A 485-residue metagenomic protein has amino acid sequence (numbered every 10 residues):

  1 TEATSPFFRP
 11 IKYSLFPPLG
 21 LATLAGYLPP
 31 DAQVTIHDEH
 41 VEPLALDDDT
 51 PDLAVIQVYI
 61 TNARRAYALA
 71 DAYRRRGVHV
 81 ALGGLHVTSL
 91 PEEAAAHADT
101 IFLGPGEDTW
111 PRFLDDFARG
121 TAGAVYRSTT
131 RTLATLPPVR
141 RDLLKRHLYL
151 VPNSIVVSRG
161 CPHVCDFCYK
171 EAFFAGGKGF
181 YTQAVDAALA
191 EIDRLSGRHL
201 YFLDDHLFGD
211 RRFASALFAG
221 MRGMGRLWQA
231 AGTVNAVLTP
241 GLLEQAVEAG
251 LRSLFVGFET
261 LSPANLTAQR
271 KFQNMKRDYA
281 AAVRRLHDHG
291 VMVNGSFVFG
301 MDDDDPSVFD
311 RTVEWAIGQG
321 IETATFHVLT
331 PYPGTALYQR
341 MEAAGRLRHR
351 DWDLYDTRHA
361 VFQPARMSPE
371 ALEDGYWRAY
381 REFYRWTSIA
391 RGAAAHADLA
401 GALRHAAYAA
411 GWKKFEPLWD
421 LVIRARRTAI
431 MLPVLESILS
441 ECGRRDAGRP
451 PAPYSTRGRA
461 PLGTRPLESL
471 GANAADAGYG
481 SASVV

Functional and structural regions predicted by a protein language model:
T1-A3, P91-E93, R212, A264-Q269 (+3 more regions): Flexible glycine/acidic-rich beta-alpha junction loops that bind and position SAM and/or redox cofactors in anaerobic
T1-R194, R366: Acidic, low-complexity intrinsically disordered segments
L24-T35, L195, A282-V293, Q319 (+2 more regions): A structural motif corresponding to the C-terminal end of an alpha-helix and its immediate exit/capping segment
Y27, D31, A72, R76 (+12 more regions): Alpha-helical structural signal in soluble globular domains
I36, F117, K145, R346 (+2 more regions): Radical SAM enzyme core and accessory elements
A81, F102, V125-Y126, Q229-A231 (+2 more regions): Structural detector of well-ordered beta-strand residues that form the stable sheet scaffold of enzyme domains
E93-P111, Q245-F255, R311-F326: Structural recognition of alpha->loop->beta junctions
P138-N294, M301, P306-D310, E314: Radical SAM [4Fe-4S] cluster-binding motif and immediate context
